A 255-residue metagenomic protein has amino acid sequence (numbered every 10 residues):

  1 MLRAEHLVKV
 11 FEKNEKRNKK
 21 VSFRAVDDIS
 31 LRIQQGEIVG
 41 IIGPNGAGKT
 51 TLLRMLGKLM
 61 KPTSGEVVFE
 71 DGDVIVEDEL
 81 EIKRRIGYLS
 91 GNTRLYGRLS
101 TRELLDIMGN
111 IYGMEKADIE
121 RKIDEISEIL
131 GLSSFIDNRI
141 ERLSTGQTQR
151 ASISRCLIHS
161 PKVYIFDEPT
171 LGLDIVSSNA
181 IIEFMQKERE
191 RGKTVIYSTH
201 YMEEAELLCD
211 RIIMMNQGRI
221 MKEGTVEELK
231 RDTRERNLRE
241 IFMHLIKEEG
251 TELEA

Functional and structural regions predicted by a protein language model:
G57: Helix-to-loop junction immediately C-terminal to a conserved catalytic motif
G65-V74, I82: Conserved ABC transporter NBD signature motif
D106, N110, A117-F135, E183: Conserved ABC ATPase "signature" region
R139-L143: Conserved ABC ATPase signature
Y164-E168: Catalytic Walker B motif of ABC-type/P-loop ATPase nucleotide-binding domains
E223-G224: ABC ATPase "signature
